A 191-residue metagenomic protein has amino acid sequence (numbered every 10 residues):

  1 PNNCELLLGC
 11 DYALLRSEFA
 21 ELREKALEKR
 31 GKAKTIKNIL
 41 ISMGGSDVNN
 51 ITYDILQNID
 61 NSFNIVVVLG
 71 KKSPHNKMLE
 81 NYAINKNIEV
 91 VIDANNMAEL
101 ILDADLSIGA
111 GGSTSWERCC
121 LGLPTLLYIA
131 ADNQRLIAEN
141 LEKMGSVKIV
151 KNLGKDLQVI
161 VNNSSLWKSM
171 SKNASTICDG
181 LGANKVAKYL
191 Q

Functional and structural regions predicted by a protein language model:
P1-N49, N76-K77: A nucleotide-sugar donor-handling region in carbohydrate enzymes
S46-N58: A conserved mid-protein helix/loop that constitutes part of the nucleotide-sugar donor-binding site
M78-D93: Nucleotide-activated donor-binding/catalytic signature segment of Leloir-type glycosyltransferases, i.e., the conserved
N87, L102-S113: Acidic donor-binding loop of glycosyltransferase active sites
D93-A104, C119-C120: Short acidic alpha-helix that forms the nucleotide-activated donor recognition element in Leloir-type transferases
S115-K155: Catalytic binding pocket for nucleotide-activated donors in carbohydrate/polymer assembly enzymes
L166-G180: A short, well-ordered alpha-helix in the C-terminal region of glycosyltransferases
D179-Q191: C-terminal alpha-helical cap of glycosyltransferases
